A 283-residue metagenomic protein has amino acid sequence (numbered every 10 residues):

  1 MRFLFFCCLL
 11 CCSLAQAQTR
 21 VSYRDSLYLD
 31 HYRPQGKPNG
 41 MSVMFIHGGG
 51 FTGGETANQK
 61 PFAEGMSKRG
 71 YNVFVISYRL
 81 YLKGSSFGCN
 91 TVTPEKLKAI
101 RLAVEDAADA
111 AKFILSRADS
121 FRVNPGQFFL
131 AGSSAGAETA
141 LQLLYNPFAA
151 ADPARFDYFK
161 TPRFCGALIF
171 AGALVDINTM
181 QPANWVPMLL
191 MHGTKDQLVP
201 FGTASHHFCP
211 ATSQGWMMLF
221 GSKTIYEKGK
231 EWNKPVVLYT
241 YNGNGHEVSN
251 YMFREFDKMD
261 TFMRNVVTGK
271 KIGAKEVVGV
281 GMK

Functional and structural regions predicted by a protein language model:
A17-K37: N-terminal cap/lid segment of alpha/beta-hydrolase-fold proteins
N39-G50: Short beta-strand element of the alpha/beta-hydrolase
T56-I76, K83: Short amphipathic alpha-helix adjacent to the substrate-entry channel of hydrolases
A57, K112-N184: Primarily recognizes the serine-hydrolase "nucleophile elbow" in alpha/beta-hydrolase and SGNH/GDSL folds
Y78-R101: Cap/lid segment of the alpha/beta-hydrolase catalytic domain
T93-D119: Alpha/beta-hydrolase active-site loop
A154-W232: The feature captures the conserved acid-bearing segment of alpha/beta-hydrolase catalytic domains
L219, K223-K283: C-terminal catalytic histidine-bearing segment of alpha/beta-hydrolase fold enzymes
